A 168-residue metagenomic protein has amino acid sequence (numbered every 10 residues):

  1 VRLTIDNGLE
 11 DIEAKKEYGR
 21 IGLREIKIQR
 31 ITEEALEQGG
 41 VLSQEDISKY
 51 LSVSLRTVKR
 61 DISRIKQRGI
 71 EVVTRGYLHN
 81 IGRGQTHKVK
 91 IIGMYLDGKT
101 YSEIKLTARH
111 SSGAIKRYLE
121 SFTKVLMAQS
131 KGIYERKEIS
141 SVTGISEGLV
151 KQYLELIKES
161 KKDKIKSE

Functional and structural regions predicted by a protein language model:
V1-E168: Long, charge-rich, low-complexity intrinsically disordered regions
